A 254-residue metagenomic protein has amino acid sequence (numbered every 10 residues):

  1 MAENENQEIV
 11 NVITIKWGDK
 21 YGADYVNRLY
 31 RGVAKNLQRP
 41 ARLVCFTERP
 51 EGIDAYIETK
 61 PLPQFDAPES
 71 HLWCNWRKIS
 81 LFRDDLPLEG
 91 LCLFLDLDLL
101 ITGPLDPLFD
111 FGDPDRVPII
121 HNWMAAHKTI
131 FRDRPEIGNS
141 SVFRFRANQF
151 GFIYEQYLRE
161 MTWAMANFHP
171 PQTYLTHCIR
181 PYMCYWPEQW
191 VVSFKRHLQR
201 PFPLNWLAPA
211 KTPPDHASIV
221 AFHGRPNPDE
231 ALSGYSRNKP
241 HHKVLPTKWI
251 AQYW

Functional and structural regions predicted by a protein language model:
M1-E69, P87-L88, A147: N-terminal anchoring/stem segment of glycosyltransferases
V10-N11, L91-L93, S218: Structural motif
K20-V26, H127-K128, P228-A231: Short N-terminal binding/cap micro-motifs at the start of the first secondary-structure element
E51-D54, E58-F65, C74-H127: GT-A fold catalytic core of metal-dependent nucleotide-sugar glycosyltransferases, centered on the diacidic
P68-C74, W206: An acidic/histidine-cluster motif and surrounding catalytic segment that typifies divalent-metal-assisted enzyme active
L86, G112, E136-I137, K211-D215: Extracellular/periplasmic catalytic domains that process cell-envelope and extracellular macromolecules
P107-T176: Conserved catalytic core of nucleotide-sugar-dependent glycosyltransferases
F145, G151-W254: Catalytic core and acceptor-binding pocket of nucleotide-sugar-dependent glycosyltransferases
